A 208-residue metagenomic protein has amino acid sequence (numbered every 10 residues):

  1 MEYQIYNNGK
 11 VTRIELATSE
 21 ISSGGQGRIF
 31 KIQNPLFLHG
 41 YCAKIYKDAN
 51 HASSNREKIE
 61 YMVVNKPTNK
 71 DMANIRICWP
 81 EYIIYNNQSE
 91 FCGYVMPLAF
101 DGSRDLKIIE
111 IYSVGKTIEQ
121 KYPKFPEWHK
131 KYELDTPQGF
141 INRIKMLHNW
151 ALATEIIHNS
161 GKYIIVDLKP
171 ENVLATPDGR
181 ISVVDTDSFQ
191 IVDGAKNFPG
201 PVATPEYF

Functional and structural regions predicted by a protein language model:
E2-N55, M72-W79, N86-E90: ATP-binding glycine-rich phosphate-binding loop
Y41, Y94, S182-D185, E206: Protein kinase-like catalytic core scaffold
E60-V63: AlphaC helix of the eukaryotic protein kinase fold
I77-N142: Conserved structural core of kinase catalytic domains
K145-H148, T154-T176: Catalytic-loop of the protein kinase fold
N172-T186: Conserved protein kinase catalytic/activation segment
D193-A195: Conserved catalytic-core motifs of eukaryotic protein kinase domains, centered on the activation segment
N197-F208: Conserved activation segment of eukaryotic-like protein kinases, specifically the C-terminal portion of the activation
